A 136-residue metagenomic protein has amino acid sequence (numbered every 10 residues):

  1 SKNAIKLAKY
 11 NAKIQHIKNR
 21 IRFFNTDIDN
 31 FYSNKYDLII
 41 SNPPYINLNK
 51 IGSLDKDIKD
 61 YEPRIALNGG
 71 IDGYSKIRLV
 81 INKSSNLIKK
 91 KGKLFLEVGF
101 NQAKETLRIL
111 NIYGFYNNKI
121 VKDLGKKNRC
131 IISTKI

Functional and structural regions predicted by a protein language model:
S1-G52: Conserved SAM/SAH cofactor-binding pocket of Class I
K6-L7, S53, K93, E105: Amphipathic alpha1 helix at the N-terminus of the CheY-like receiver
A8, A12, N42, I58 (+2 more regions): Conserved RecA-like P-loop NTPase ATPase core
I17, E62, L67, L87-K90: Helix-to-beta-strand junctions that scaffold the AdoMet/dcAdoMet cofactor pocket in Class I SAM-dependent enzymes
Y45-K76: Mobile active-site "lid"/loop adjacent to the S-adenosyl-L-methionine
N49, K135-I136: Short loop segments at secondary-structure junctions
I71-T134: Conserved Class I SAM-dependent methyltransferase catalytic core
